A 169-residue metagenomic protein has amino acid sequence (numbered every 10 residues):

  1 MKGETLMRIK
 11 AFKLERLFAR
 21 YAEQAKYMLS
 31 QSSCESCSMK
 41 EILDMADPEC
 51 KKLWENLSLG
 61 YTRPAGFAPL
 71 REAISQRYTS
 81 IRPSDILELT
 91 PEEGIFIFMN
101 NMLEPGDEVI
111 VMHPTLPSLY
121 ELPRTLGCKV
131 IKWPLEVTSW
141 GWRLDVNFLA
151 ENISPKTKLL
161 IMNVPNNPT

Functional and structural regions predicted by a protein language model:
M1-L6: Short, Lys/Arg-enriched N-terminal segments with co-localized hydrophobic residues within the first ~10-30 amino acids
R8-T90: N-terminal small-domain helix-loop-helix segment of the aminotransferase-like
L29-S32, I74, I86, V109 (+3 more regions): Generic structural signal for small/hydrophobic residues in well-ordered secondary structure, especially within
R77-S80, M99-E104: Glycine-rich helix-loop-beta junction characteristic of Rossmann-like nucleotide cofactor-binding loops
R82-I86, G106-E108, K156: Short acidic capping loops at alpha-helix termini that bridge into adjacent secondary structure
N101-P123: Conserved PLP-anchoring active-site segment centered on the Schiff-base-forming lysine
T125-I131: A short helix-loop-beta submotif of the ANL/AMP-binding
V137-T169: Active-site phosphate-binding strand-loop segment of PLP-dependent enzymes
